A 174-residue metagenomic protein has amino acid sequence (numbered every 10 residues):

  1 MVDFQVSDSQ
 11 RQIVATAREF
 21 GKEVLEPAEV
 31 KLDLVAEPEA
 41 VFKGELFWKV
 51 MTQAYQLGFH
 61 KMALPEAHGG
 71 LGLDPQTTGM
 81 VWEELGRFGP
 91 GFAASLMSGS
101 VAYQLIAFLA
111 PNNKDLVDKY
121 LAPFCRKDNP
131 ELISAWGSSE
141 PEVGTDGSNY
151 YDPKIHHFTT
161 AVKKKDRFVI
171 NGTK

Functional and structural regions predicted by a protein language model:
M1-I13: Intrinsic disorder at enzyme termini
V2, A28, V81: Glycine-rich, flexible loop/turn motifs
I13-A15, A107: Intrinsic structural disorder/low-complexity segments
A15-E19, G86: Solvent-exposed alpha-helix faces
R18-P27, K49-L57: N-terminal glycine-rich anion-binding loops that anchor highly charged ligand groups
L32-K174: Glycine-rich flavin
